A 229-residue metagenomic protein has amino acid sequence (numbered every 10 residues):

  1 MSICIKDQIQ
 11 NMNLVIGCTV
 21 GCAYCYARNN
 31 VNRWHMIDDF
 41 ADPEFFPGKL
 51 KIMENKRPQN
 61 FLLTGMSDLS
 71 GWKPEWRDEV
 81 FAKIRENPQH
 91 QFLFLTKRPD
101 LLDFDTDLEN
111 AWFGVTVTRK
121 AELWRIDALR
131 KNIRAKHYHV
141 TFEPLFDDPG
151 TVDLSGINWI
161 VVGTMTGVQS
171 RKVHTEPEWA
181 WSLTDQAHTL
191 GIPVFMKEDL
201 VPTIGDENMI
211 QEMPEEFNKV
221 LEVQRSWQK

Functional and structural regions predicted by a protein language model:
M1-I9, F146, T151-K229: Auxiliary Fe-S-binding modules of radical SAM enzymes
M1-W112, K120-R134, P149-L154: Conserved Radical SAM active-site core
F61-L63, F92-F94, A111-V115, Y138-F142 (+2 more regions): Hydrophobic faces of well-ordered beta-strands that scaffold small-molecule active sites in alpha/beta enzyme cores
S67, R98-D100, V117-R119, P144-F146 (+2 more regions): Active-site-proximal loop/turn and secondary-structure-junction residues that shape catalytic pockets, frequently
W72, F142, E176-P177: Nucleic-acid endo/exonuclease domains
E86-F92, R134-H137, T184-V194: Structural alpha-beta junctions
T118, E122, V173-E176: Short capping loops/turns at secondary-structure boundaries
